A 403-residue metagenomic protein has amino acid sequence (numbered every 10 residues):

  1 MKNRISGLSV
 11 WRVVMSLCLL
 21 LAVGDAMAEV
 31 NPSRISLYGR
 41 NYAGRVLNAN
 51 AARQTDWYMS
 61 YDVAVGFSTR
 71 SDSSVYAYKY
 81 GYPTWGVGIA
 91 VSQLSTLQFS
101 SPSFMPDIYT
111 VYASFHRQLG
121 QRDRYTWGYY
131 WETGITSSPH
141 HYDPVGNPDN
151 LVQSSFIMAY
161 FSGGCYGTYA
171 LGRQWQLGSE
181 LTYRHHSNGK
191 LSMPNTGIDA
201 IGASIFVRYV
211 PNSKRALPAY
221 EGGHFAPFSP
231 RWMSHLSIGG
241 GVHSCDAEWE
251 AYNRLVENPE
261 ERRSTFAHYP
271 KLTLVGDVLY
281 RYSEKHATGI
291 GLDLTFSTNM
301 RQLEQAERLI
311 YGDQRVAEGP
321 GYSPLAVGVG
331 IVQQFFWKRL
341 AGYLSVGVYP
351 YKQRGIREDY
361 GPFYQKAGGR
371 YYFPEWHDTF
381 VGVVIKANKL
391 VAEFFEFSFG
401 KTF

Functional and structural regions predicted by a protein language model:
A26-R34, S71-Y76, P211-M233: Outer-membrane beta-barrel biogenesis signature
V30, D56-F99, A113, N258-G330: Glycine- and aromatic-enriched membrane insertion/assembly motifs of diderm outer-membrane and organelle channel
S33, T55-Y61, G81, S103-V111 (+9 more regions): Residues that define the transmembrane beta-barrel architecture of outer-membrane proteins
I35, D72-V75, D123-W127, Y169-L177 (+4 more regions): Repeated loop/turn-to-beta-strand initiation elements of outer-membrane beta-barrel proteins
L37-N41, W85-I89, Y129-T133, G163-C165 (+9 more regions): Membrane-embedded beta-strand positions of outer-membrane beta-barrel proteins
N41-L47, T69, I89-S95, T133-H141 (+9 more regions): Transmembrane beta-strands of outer-membrane beta-barrel pores
A49-Q54, Q98-P102, P139-P148, G189-T196 (+5 more regions): Outer-membrane beta-barrel translocator domains and adjoining extracellular loop/strand segments of Gram-negative
V63-V65, D199-Y220, A392-F403: Outer-membrane beta-barrel "beta-signal"
